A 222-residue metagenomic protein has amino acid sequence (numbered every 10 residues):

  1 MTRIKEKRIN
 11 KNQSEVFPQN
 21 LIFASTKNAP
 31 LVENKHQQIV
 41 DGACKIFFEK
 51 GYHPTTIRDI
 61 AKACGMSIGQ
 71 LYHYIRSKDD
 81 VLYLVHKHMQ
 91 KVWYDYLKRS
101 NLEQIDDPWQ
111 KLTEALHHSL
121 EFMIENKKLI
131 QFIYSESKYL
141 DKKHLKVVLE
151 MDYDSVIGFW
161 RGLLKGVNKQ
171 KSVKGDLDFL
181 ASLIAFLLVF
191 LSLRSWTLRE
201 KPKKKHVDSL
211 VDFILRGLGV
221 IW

Functional and structural regions predicted by a protein language model:
M1-N34, W222: N-terminal intrinsically disordered/low-complexity leader segments
T2, V85-Q90, L120, W222: Alpha-helical bundle regulatory/interaction domains
K27, K35-Q38, G42, I46-D80 (+1 more regions): Helix-turn-helix
A29, H36-Q37, I57, D79 (+8 more regions): Short, structured helix-loop boundary elements
Y52, I75, Y134-L140: Short helix-capping/turn signature of helix-turn-helix
L84, R99-E125, L180, I184: Hydrophobic alpha-helical connector segments
K91-K98, K143-K169, D178-S182, D208 (+1 more regions): Amphipathic alpha-helical packing segments from all-alpha helical-bundle domains
I130-S135, K165-F213, I221-W222: Hydrophobic/aromatic-rich alpha-helical bundle segments in the mid-to-C-terminal region
